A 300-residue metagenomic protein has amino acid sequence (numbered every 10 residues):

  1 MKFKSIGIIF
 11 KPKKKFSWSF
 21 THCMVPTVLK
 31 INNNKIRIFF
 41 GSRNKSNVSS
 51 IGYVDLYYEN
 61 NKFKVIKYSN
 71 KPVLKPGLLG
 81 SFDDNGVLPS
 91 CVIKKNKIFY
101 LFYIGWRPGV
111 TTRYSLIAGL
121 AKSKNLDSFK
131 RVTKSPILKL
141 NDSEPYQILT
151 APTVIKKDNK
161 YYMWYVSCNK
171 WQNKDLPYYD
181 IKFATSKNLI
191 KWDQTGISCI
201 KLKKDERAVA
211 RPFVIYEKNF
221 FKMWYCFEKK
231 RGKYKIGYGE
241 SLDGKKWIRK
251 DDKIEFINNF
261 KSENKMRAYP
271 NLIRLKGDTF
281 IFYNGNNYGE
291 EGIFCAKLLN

Functional and structural regions predicted by a protein language model:
M1-T21, V25, L29-N85, I93-Q147 (+3 more regions): Beta-rich carbohydrate-recognition and catalytic domains
A268-P270: C-terminal structured domain segments
